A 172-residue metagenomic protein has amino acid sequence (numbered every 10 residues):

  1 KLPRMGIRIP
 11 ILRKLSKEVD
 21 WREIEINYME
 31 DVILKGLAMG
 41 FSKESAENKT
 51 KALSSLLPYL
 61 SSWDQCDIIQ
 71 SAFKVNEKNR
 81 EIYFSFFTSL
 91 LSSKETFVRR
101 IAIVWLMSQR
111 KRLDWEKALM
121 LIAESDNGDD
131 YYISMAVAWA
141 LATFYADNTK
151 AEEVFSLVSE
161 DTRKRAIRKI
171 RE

Functional and structural regions predicted by a protein language model:
K1-E172: Alpha-helical scaffold domains
